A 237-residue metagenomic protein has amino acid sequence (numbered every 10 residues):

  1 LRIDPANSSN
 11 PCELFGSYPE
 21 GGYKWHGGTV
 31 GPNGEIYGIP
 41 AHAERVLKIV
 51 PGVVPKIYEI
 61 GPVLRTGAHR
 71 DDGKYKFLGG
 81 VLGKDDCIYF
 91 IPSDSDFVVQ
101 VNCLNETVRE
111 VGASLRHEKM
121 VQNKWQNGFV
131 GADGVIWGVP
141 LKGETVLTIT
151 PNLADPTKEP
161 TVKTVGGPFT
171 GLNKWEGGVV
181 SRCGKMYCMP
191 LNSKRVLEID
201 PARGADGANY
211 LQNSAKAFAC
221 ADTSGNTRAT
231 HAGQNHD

Functional and structural regions predicted by a protein language model:
L1, R45-L47, F97-V99, T145-L147 (+1 more regions): A short loop-to-beta-strand structural motif that recurs across blades of beta-propeller domains
D4-S8, V50-V53, N102-E106, T150-A154 (+1 more regions): Short loop/turn segments that connect beta-strands within beta-propeller blades
P11-S17, I57-L64, R109-S114, K158-G167 (+1 more regions): Beta-propeller fold detector
Y18-Y23, V63-H69, S114-M120, P168-N173 (+1 more regions): Short coil/turn segments at the loop-to-beta-strand junctions that recur within blades of beta-propeller repeat folds
G22-T29, D71-V81, M120-F129, L172-V179 (+1 more regions): Repeated scaffold domains used in trafficking and secretory/extracellular systems, primarily beta-propellers
E35-G38, C87-F90, I136-G138, M186-C188: Conserved beta-propeller blade signature
A41, S93, L141, L191: Short loop/turn segments immediately following the C-termini of beta-strands
V179, K185-D206, N235-D237: Blade-level signature of beta-propeller repeat domains, shared across WD40, Kelch, NHL, RCC1 and BNR/Asp-box propellers
